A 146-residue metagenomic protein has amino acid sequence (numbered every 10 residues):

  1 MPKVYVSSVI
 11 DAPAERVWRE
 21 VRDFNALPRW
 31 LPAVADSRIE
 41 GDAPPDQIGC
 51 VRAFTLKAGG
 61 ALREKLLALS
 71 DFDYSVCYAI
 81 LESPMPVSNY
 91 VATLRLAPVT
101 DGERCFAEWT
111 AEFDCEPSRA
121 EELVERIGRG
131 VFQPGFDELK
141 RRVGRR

Functional and structural regions predicted by a protein language model:
M1-P44: Hydrophobic ligand-binding cavity/cleft-lining segments
P2, A58-G60, S88, E103: Short acidic/polar mixed-charge low-complexity motifs
V6-S8, L62-A68, V91-P98: Hydrophobic/aromatic beta-strand elements that line small-molecule binding cavities or substrate pockets in beta-rich
S8, F24-N25, A107, G144-R146: Plant-biased detector of terminal regions, especially N-terminal secretory signal peptides and adjacent cleavage-site
I10, K57, T100-G102: A generic beta-sheet turn/junction motif
A14-E15, A68-D73, L96-F106: A short, structured loop/turn motif at beta-sheet edges
R29, R38-P86, P134, E138-R146: Glycine-rich portal/gate segments that line the openings of hydrophobic small-molecule binding cavities
L81-P134: Beta-strand/loop substructures that line and gate deep hydrophobic ligand-binding cavities in soluble
